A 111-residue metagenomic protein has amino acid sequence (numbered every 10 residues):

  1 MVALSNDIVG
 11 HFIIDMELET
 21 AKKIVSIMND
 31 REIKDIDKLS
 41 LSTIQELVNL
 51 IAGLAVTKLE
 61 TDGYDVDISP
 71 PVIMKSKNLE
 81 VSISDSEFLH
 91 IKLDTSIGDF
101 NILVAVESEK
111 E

Functional and structural regions predicted by a protein language model:
M1-E111: Composition-driven recognition of glycine/serine/threonine/acidic- and proline-rich low-complexity segments and repeats
